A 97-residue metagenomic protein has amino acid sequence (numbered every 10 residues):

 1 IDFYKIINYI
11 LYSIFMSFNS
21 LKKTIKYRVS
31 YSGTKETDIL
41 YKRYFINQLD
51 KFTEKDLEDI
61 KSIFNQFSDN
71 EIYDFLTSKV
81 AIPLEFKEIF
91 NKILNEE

Functional and structural regions predicted by a protein language model:
I1-F15: N-terminal amphipathic/basic-hydrophobic helices that include classical n-h-c signal peptides and signal-anchor
I14-E97: Positively charged, polar, low-complexity stretches
